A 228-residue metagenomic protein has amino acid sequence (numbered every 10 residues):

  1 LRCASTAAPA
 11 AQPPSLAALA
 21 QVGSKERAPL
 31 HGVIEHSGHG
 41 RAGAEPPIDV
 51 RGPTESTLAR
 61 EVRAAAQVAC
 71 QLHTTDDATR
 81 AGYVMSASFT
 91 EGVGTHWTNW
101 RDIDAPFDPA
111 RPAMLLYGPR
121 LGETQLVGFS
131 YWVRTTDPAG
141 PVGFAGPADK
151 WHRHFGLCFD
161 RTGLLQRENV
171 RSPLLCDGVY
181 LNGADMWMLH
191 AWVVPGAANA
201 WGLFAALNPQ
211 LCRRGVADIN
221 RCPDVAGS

Functional and structural regions predicted by a protein language model:
A4-T6: Bacterial signal peptide processing site
P9: Active-site microenvironment of metallo-dependent hydrolases
Q12-S228: Primary mode marks residue(s) on the alpha4-beta5-alpha5 output face of response regulator receiver
